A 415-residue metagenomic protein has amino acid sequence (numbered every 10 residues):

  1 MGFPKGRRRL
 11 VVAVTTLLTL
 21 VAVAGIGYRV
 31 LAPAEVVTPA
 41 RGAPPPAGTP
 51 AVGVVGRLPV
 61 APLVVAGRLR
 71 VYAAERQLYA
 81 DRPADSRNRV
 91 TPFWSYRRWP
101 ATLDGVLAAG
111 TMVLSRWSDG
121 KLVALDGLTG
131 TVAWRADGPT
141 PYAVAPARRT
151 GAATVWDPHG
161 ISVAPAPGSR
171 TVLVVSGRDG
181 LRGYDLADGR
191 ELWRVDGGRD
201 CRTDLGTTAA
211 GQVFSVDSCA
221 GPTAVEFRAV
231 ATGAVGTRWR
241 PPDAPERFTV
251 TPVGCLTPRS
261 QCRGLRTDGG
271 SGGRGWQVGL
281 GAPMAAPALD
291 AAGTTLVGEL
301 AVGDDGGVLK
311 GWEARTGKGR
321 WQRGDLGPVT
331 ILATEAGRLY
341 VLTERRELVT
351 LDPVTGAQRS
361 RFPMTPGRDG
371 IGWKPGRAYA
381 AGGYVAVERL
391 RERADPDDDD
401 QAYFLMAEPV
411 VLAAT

Functional and structural regions predicted by a protein language model:
G2-T415: Secretory-pathway ectodomains
